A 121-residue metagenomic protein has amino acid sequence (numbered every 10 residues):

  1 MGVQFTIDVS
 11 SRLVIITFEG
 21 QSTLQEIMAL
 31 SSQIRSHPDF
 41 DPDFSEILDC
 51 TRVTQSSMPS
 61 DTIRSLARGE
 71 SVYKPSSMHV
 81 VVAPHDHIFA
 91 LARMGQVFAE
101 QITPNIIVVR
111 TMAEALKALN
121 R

Functional and structural regions predicted by a protein language model:
M1-R121: Amphipathic, Lys/Arg-enriched alpha-helical "gate/interface" segment within cytosolic domains that mediates
